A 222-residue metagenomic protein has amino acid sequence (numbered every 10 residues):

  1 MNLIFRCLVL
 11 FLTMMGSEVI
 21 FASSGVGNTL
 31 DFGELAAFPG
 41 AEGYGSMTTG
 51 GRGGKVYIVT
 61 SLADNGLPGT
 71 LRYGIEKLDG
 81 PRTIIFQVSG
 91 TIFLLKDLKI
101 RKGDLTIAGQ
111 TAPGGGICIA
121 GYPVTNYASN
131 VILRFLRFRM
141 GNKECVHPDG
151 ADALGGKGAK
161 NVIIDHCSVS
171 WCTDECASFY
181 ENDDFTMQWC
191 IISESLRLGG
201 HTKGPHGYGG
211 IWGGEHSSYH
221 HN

Functional and structural regions predicted by a protein language model:
M1-R6: Positively charged n-region of N-terminal signal peptides that target proteins for export
C7-E18: Bacterial N-terminal signal peptides
F21-G27: Boundary at the C-terminal end of the N-terminal hydrophobic targeting segment
A36-I84: Acidic Gly/Asp/Thr-rich repetitive segments characteristic of extracellular carbohydrate-active and adhesion proteins
A63-N65, R82, S89-T91, T111-G114: Acidic glycine-/aspartate-rich tracts in secreted/extracellular proteins
L71-G80, I92-A108, G115-F135, M140-K160 (+1 more regions): Extracellular beta-strand-rich solenoid/capping regions of secreted or surface-exposed proteins that bind or remodel
D104, A108-G109, S129-N142, G158-W171 (+2 more regions): Right-handed parallel beta-helix
A151, D174-C176, G207: Conserved positions at the start
